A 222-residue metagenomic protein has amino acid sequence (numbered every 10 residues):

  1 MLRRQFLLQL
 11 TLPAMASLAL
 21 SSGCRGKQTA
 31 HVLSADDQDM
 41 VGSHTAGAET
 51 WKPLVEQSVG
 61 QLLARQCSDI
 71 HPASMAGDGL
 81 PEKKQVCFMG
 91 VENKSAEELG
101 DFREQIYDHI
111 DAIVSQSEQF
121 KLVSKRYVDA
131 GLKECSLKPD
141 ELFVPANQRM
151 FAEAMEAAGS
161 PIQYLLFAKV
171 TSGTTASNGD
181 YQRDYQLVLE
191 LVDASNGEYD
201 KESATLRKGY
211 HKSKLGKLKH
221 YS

Functional and structural regions predicted by a protein language model:
M1-A14: N-terminal secretory signal peptides and thylakoid transit peptides that target proteins across membranes
L18-A19, G23-V41: Bacterial Sec signal peptide processing site at the extreme N-terminus
R25-H31, I162-L218: Amphipathic beta-strand/beta-sheet edge segments enriched in Tyr/Trp
L33-A46, K84-S95: Acidic/histidine-rich, surface-exposed loop or edge segments in extracytoplasmic proteins
G42-L80: Post-signal-peptide N-terminal segment of Sec-exported extracytoplasmic proteins
H44-V55, A96-Y107, D180-Y185: Solvent-exposed, acidic/flexible segments
Q57-L62, Q66, Q85-V91, V144-S177: A short, hydrophobic beta-strand-centered structural micro-motif
Q61, R65, D69, E82-Q148 (+1 more regions): N-terminal segment of the mature soluble domain
